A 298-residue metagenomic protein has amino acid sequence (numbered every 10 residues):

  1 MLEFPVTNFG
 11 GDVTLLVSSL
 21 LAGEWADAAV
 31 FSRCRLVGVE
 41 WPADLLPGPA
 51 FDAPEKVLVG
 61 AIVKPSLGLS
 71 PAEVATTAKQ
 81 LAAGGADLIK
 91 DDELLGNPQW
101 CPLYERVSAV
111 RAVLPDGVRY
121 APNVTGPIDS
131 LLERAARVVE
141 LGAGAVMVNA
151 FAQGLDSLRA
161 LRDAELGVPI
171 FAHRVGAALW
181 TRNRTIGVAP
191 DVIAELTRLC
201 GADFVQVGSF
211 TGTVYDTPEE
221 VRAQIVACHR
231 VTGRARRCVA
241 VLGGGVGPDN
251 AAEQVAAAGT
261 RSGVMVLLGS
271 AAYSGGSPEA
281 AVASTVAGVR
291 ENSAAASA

Functional and structural regions predicted by a protein language model:
M1-L155: Active-site beta->alpha loop and helix N-cap motifs at the rims of alpha/beta catalytic domains
M1-T7, V13, S19-L20, A235-A298: C-terminal alpha-helical cap/extension of soluble enzyme domains
P47, L95-L114, I128-E133, A150-L166 (+3 more regions): Active-site-adjacent beta->alpha loops and helix N-cap segments on the catalytic face of soluble alpha/beta enzymes
V57-P65, I89-D91, V118-T125, A145-V148 (+4 more regions): Hydrophobic faces of well-ordered beta-strands that scaffold small-molecule active sites in alpha/beta enzyme cores
P71-T77, I128-L141, L155-R159, T181-L199 (+2 more regions): Catalytic cores of alpha/beta
G84-N97, L141-S157, G176, D203-V214 (+2 more regions): Glycine-rich phosphate-binding active-site loops on the catalytic face of alpha/beta enzymes
N97-C101, G176, G187, V192-Q224: Glycine/Thr-rich beta-alpha phosphate-binding loop at enzyme active sites
V148-A189: Long, well-ordered mid-to-C-terminal structural blocks that present hydrophobic/aromatic surfaces
